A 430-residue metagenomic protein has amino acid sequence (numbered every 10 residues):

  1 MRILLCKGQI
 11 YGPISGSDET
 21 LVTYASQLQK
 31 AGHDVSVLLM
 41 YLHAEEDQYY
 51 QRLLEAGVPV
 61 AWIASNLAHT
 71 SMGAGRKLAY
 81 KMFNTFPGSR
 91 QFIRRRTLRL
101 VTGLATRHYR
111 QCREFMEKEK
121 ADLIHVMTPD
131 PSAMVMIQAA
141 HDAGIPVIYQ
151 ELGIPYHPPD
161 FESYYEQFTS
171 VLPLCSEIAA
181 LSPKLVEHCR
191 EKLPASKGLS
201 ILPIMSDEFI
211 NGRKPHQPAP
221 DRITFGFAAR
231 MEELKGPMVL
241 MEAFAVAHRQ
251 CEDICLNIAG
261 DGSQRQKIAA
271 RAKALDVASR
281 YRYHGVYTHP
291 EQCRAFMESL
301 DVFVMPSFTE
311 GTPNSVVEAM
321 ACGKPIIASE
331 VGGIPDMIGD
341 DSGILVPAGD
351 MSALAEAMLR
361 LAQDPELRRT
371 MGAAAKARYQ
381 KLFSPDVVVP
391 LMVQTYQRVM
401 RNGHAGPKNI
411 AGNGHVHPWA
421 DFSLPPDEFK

Functional and structural regions predicted by a protein language model:
D18-T23, I223, F227-V246, S263-A269 (+1 more regions): A conserved mid-protein helix/loop that constitutes part of the nucleotide-sugar donor-binding site
M116, A295-L300: Short alpha-helical donor nucleotide-sugar binding micro-motif in glycosyltransferases
L152, T169-G212: Donor nucleotide-sugar binding/catalytic pocket of nucleotide-sugar-dependent glycosyltransferases
A269-Y287: Nucleotide-activated donor-binding/catalytic signature segment of Leloir-type glycosyltransferases, i.e., the conserved
F308: Aromatic "clamp/platform" in nucleotide-sugar-dependent glycosyltransferases that forms part of the donor/acceptor
P325-A328: Short hydrophobic beta-strand element within catalytic cores of glycosyltransferases and related nucleotide-activated
D340, I344-M351, R360-P365: Conserved acidic donor-binding segment of nucleotide-sugar-dependent glycosyltransferases
A353, R360, L367-L382, V388-Q394: A short, well-ordered alpha-helix in the C-terminal region of glycosyltransferases
